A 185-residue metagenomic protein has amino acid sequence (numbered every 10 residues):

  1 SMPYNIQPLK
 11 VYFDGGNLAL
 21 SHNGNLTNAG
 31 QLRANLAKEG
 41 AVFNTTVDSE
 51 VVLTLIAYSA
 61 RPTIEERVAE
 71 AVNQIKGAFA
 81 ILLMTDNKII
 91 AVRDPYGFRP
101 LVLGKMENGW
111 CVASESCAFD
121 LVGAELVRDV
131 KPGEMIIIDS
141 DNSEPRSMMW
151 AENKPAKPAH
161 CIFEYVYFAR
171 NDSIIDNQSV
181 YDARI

Functional and structural regions predicted by a protein language model:
S1-P132, I137-I185: Conserved short alpha-helical segments that host acidic/polar catalytic motifs at enzyme active sites
